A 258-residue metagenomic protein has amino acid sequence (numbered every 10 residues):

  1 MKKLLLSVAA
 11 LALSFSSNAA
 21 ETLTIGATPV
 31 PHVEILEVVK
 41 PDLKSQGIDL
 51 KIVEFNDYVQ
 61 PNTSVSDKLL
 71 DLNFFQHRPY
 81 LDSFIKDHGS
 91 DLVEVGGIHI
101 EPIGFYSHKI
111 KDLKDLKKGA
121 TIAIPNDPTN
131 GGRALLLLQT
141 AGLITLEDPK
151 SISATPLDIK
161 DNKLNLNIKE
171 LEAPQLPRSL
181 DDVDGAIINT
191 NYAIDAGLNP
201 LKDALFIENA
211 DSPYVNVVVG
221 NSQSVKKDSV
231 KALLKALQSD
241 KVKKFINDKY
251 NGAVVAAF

Functional and structural regions predicted by a protein language model:
M1-A19: Gram-negative bacterial Sec-dependent N-terminal signal peptides
A20-V30, I48-E54, T121-I122: Short, well-ordered beta-strand elements
V53-T63, K150-R178: Short helix-initiation/N-cap motifs at beta->coil->alpha
E54-Y58, K68, L72-D82, I98-H99 (+3 more regions): Beta->alpha turn/N-cap motifs
S83-V95, I110, D182, I187 (+1 more regions): Ligand-binding "clamshell"
V95-I144, K243: A conserved helix-loop-strand patch within extracytoplasmic ligand-binding domains of the periplasmic binding
P102-L113, V215-K227: A bilobed periplasmic-binding-protein/Venus flytrap-type ligand-binding module shared by bacterial periplasmic
G132-Q139, L237-A257: Periplasmic-binding protein-like
